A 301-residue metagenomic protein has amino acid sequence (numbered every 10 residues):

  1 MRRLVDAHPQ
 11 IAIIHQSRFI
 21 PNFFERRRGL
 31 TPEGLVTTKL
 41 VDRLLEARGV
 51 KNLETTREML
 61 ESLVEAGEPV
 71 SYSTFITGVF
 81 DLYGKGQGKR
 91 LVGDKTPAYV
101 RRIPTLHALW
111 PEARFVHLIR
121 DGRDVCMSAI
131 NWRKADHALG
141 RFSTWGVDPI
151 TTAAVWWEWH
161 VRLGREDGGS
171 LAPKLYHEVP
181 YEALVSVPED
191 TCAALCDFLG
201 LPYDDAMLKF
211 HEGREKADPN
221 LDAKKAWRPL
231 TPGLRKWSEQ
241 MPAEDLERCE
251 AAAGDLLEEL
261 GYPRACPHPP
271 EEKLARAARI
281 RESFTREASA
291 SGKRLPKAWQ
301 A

Functional and structural regions predicted by a protein language model:
M1, T191-L195, A253: Generic structural signal for hydrophobic residues
M1-I11: A conserved segment at the C-terminal end of the G1
R3, H15-S17, H117-R120: Glycine-rich, histidine-containing beta strand-loop boundary motifs that form or position
Q10, R26-R27, P69, I130-K134 (+4 more regions): PAPS-dependent sulfotransferases, especially Golgi type II membrane carbohydrate sulfotransferases
Q10-D94, Y99, D136-G146, T152: PAPS-dependent sulfation machinery
R26-R28, G34, F80-T231: PAPS-dependent sulfotransferase catalytic domain
M59, P111, T191, G233-K236 (+1 more regions): A general alpha-helix detector
A66-S73, T96, A154, E158 (+3 more regions): Generic detection of long, well-ordered alpha-helical segments
